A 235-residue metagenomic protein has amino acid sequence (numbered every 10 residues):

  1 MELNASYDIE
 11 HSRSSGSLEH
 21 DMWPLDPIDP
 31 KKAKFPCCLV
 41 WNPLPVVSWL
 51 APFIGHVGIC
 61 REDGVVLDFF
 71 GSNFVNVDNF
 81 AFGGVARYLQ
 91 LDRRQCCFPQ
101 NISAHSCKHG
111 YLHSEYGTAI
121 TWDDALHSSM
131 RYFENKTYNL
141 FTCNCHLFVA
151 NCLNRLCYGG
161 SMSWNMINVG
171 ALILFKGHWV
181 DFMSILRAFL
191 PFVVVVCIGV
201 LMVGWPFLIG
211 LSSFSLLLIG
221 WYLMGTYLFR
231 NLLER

Functional and structural regions predicted by a protein language model:
M1-P45, I54, I59-C143, L232-R235: Non-catalytic ligand/cofactor/substrate-binding and regulatory segments of enzyme domains
E2-D8, H127-R235: Activation targets extended, charge/polar-rich intrinsically disordered C-terminal tails
S48-W49: Short Gly/Pro-enriched turn/cap motifs at secondary-structure boundaries
